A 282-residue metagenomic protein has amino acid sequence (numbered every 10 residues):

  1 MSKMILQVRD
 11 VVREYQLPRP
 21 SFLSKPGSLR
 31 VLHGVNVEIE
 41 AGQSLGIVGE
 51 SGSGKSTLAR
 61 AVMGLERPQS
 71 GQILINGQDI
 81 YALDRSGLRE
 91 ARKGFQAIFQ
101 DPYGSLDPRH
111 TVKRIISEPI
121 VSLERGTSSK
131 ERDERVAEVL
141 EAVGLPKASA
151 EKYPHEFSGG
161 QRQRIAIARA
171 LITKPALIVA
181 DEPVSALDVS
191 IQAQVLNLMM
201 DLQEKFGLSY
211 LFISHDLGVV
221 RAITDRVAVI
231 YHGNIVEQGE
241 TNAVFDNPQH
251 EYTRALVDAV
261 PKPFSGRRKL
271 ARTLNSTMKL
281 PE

Functional and structural regions predicted by a protein language model:
S2-M4, L17-L23, S28, E240-E282: Short catalytic/signature loops enriched in Gly
S21-P26, I80-Q96, R114, S122-R125 (+2 more regions): ABC ATPase NBD coupling module
M63: Helix-to-loop junction immediately C-terminal to a conserved catalytic motif
D79, K130-A148, V257-D258: Conserved ABC ATPase "signature" region
Y153-F157, Q161: Conserved ABC ATPase signature
I172-A176: A short, proline-enriched helix->beta-strand linker immediately N-terminal to the Walker B motif in ABC-type P-loop
